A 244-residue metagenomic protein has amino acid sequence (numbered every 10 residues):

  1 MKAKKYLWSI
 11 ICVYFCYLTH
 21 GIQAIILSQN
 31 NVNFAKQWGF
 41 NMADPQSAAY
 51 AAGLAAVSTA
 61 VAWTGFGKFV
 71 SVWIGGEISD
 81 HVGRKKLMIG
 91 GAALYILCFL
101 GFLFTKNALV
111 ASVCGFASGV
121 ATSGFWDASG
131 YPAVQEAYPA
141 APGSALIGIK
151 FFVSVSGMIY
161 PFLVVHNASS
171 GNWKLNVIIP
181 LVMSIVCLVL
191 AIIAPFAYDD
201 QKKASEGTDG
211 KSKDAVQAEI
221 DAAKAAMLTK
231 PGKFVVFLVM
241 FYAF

Functional and structural regions predicted by a protein language model:
W8-M42: Extracytoplasmic
I25, T64-W73, M158: Residue-level signature of mid-helix packing/kink "hotspots" within the transmembrane helices of 12-pass Major
T64, L94-F99, M183-C187: MFS 12-TM fold signature
V70-K106: Conserved MFS/SLC helix-loop-helix module at the cytosolic interface between two early adjacent transmembrane helices
F104-C114: Helix-loop junctions at membrane interfaces in 12-TM secondary transporters
C114-F151: Cytoplasmic helix-loop-helix junction between adjacent transmembrane helices in 12-TM secondary transporters
A141, G148-D199: Helix-loop-helix hairpin linking two adjacent transmembrane segments in secondary transporters
P195-A225: Flexible cytoplasmic inter-helical loops of multi-pass small-molecule transporters
